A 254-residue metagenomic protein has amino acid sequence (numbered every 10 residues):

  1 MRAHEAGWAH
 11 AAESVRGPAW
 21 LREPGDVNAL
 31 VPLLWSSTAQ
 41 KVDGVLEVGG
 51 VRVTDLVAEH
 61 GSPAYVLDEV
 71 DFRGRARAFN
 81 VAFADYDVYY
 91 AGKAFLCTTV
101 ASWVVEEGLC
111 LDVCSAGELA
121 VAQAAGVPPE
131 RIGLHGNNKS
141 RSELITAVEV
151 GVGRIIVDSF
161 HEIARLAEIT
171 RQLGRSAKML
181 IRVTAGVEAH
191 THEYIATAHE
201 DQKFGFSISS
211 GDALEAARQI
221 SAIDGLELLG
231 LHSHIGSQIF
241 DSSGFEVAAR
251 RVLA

Functional and structural regions predicted by a protein language model:
M1-K178, L214, I223, E227 (+1 more regions): A charged N-terminal "starter" segment
R2-V27, A185-A254: Active-site loop/helix belt of alpha/beta enzymes
A91, K178-T184, H232-H234: Short beta-strand segments
S176-M179, V252-A254: Alpha-helix-loop-beta-strand connector modules within alpha/beta enzyme cores
